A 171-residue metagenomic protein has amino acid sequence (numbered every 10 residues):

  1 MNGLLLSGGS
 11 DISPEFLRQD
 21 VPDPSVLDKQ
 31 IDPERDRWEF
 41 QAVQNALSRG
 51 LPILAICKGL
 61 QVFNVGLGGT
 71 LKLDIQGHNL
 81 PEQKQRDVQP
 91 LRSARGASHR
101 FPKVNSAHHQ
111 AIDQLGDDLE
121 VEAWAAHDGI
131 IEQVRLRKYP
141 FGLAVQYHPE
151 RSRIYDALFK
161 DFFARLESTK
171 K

Functional and structural regions predicted by a protein language model:
M1-L54, L67-G68, K72: Flexible gly/pro-rich beta->alpha loop and the following alpha-helix that scaffold active-site loops
M1-S7, R35-L51, Q76-K171: Amide-donor transfer/coupling interface in amidating biosynthetic enzymes
C57: Conserved G/P- and acidic residue-centered "switch" motifs that form tight phosphate/ATP-binding loops in soluble
L60: Catalytic nucleophile loop
F63-N64: Structured adenosyl-cofactor binding patch, chiefly the S-adenosyl-L-methionine
